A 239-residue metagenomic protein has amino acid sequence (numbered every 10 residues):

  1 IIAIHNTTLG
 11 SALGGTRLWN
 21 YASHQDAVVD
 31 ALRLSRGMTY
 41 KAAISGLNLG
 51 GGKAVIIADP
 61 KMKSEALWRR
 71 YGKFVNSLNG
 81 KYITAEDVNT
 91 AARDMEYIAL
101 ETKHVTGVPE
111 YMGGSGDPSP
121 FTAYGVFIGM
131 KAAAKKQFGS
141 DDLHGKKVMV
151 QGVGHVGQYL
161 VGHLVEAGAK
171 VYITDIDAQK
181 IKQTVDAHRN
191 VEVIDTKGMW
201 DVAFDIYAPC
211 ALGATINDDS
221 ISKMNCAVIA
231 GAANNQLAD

Functional and structural regions predicted by a protein language model:
I1-G116: N-terminal ligand-binding/catalytic initiation module
T7-L9, S23, N89-T90, G154-V156 (+4 more regions): Short, glycine-/Ser/Thr-/acidic-enriched flexible segments
K73, G162, K197, D218-S222: Alpha-helical segments flanking ligand/cofactor-binding loops in enzyme cores
N76-G80, H144, V165-K170, V202 (+1 more regions): Short, surface-exposed connector motifs at secondary-structure boundaries
Y82-E86, T106-E110, I173-D175, V193-D195 (+2 more regions): General beta-strand structural signal in soluble alpha/beta enzymes
D117-F204: Glycine-rich phosphate/diphosphate-binding loop of Rossmann-like nucleotide-binding domains
L212-D239: Rossmann-fold NAD(P)-binding glycine/threonine-rich loop
